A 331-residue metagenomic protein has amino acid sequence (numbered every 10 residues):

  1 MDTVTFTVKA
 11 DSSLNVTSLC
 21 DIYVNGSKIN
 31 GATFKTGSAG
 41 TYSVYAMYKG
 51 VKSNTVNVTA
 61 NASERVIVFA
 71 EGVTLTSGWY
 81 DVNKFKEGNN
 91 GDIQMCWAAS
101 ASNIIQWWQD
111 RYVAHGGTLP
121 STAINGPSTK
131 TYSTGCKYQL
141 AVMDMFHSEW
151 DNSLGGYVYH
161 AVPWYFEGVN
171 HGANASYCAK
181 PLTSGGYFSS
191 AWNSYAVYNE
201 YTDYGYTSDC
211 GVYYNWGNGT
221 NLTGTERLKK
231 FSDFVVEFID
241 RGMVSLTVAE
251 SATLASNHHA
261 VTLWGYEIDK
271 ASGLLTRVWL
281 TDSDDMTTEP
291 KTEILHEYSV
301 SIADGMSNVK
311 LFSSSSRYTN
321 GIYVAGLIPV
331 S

Functional and structural regions predicted by a protein language model:
D2-F6: Structural beta-strand segments of beta-rich domains
V8, S12-K28: Change to "...patches in solvent-exposed regions of secreted, membrane-anchored, or virion-exposed structural
K28-K35: Short, solvent-exposed S/T- and G/P-enriched segments that are highly enriched in secreted/extracellular and lumenal
S38-V44: Exposed beta-strand face motif in extracellular beta-rich ectodomains
A46-Y48: Conserved structural position at the C-terminal beta-strand of extracellular beta-sandwich adhesion modules
S53-T55: Short Trp-Ser/Thr-centered turn/loop motifs at beta-strand boundaries
N61-S190, A271, I294-D304, N308-T319 (+1 more regions): Active-site-adjacent structural segments surrounding the nucleophilic cysteine of cysteine proteases and isopeptidases
N221-S331: Active-site signature of cysteine proteases
